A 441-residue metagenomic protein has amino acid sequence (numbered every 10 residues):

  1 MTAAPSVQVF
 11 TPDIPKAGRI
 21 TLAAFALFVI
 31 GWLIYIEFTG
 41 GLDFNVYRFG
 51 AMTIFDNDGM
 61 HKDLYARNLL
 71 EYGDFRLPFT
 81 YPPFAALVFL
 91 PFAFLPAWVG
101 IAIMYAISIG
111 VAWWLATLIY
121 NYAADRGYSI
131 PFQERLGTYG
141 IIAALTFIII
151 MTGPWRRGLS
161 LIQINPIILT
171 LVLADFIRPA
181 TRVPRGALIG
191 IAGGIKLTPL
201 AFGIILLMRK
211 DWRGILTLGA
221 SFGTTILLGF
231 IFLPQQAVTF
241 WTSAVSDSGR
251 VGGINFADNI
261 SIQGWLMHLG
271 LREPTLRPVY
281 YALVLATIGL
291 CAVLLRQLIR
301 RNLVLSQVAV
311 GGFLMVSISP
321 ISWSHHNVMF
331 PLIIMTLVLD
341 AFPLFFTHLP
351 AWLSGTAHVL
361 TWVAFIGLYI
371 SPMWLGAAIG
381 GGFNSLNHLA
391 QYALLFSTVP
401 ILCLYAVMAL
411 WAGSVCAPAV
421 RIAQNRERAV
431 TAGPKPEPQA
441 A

Functional and structural regions predicted by a protein language model:
T2-P184, R209-N327, L339-F342, H388 (+1 more regions): Primarily membrane-embedded glycan-assembly and transfer machineries that use lipid-linked glycans
P96, V111, K196-P199, I333-I334: Hydrophobic transmembrane alpha-helices
P166, P331-I334: Charged helix-capping and loop-helix junction motifs
I189-L206, I318-M329: Transmembrane helices and adjacent periplasmic/lumenal helix-loop junctions of polyprenol-phosphate-dependent
M315, F330, G367: Residues in well-ordered beta-strands of folded domains
V338-F342, F346-A441: Aromatic-enriched
